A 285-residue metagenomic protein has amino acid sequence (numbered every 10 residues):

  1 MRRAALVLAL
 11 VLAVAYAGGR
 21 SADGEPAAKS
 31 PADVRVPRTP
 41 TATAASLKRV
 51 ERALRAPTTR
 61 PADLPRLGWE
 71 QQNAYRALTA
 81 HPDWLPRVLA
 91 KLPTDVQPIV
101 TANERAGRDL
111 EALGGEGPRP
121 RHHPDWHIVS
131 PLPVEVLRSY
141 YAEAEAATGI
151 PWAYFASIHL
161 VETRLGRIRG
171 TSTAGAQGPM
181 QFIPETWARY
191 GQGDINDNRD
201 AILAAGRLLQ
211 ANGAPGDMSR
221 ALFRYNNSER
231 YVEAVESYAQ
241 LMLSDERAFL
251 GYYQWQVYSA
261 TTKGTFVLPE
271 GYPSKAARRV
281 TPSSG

Functional and structural regions predicted by a protein language model:
M1-A146, E229, S237-G285: Cell-wall glycan-active module
L6-A9, A13-V14, Y154-I158, R199-Q210 (+1 more regions): Compositionally biased, low-hydrophobicity segments enriched in charged and small polar residues
T59-A62, A174, R220: Surface-exposed, polar/charged faces of alpha-helical domains in mature secreted/periplasmic/lumenal proteins
P82-R87, G149-S157, G170, A214-Y225 (+1 more regions): Surface-exposed patches in mature extracellular/periplasmic domains of secreted proteins
L89, H159, T173-Q177, A205 (+3 more regions): Residue-level signal for alpha-helical context at structural boundaries
Q97, G170-T171, P184-E185, L208 (+3 more regions): Alpha-helix boundary/capping detector
I128-A147, A153, G166, P179 (+2 more regions): Alpha-helical segment that forms one wall of the substrate-binding/catalytic cleft in peptidoglycan-active domains
V161-R164: Solvent-exposed coil/turn segments that connect beta secondary-structure elements in extracytoplasmic/periplasmic
